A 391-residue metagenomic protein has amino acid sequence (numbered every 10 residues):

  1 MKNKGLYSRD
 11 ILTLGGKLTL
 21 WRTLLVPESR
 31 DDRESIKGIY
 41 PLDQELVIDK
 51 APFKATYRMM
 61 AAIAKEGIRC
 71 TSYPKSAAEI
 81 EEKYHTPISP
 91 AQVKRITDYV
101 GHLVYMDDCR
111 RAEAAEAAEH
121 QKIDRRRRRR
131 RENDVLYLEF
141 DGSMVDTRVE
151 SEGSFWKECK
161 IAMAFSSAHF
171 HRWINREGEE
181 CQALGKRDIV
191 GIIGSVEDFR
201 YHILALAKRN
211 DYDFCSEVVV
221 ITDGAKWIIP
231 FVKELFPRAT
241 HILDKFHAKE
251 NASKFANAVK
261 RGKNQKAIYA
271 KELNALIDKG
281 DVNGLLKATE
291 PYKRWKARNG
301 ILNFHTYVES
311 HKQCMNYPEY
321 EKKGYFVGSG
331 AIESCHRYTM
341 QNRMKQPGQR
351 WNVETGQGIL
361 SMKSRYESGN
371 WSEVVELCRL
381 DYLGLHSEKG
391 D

Functional and structural regions predicted by a protein language model:
M1, L6-R9, T13-D49: Cys/His-rich short segments
R30-D391: Catalytic center-proximal scaffold of phosphoryl-transfer enzymes
